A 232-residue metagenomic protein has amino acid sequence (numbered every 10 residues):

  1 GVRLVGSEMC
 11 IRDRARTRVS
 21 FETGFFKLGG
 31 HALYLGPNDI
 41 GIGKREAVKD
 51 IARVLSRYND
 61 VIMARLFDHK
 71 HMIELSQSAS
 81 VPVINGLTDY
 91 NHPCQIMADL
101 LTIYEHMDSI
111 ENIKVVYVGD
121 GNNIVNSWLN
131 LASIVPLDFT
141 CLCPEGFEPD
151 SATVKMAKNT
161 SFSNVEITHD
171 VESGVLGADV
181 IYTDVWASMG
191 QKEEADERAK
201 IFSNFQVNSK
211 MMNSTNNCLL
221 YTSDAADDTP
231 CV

Functional and structural regions predicted by a protein language model:
G1-G6, I11, Y221-V232: Single conserved hydrophobic/aromatic residue that forms the stacking wall/gate of nucleotide- or nucleobase-binding
L4, S56, S76, G174-L176 (+1 more regions): A short, aliphatic-rich alpha-helical micro-motif
V5, L28, S78-S80, V135 (+2 more regions): Short, structured coil segments at secondary-structure junctions
S7, R12-Y104: Phosphate/diphosphate ligand-binding glycine-rich loop within oxidoreductases
A15-T23, E111-S161, E166-S173, G177 (+1 more regions): Glycine-rich phosphate/diphosphate-binding loop of Rossmann-like nucleotide-binding domains
M72, V125, G190-Q191: Glycine/Thr-rich phosphate-binding loops of Rossmann-like dinucleotide-binding domains
H106-S109: Glycine-rich helix-loop-beta junction characteristic of Rossmann-like nucleotide cofactor-binding loops
K158-S223: Rossmann-like adenosine-cofactor binding region
